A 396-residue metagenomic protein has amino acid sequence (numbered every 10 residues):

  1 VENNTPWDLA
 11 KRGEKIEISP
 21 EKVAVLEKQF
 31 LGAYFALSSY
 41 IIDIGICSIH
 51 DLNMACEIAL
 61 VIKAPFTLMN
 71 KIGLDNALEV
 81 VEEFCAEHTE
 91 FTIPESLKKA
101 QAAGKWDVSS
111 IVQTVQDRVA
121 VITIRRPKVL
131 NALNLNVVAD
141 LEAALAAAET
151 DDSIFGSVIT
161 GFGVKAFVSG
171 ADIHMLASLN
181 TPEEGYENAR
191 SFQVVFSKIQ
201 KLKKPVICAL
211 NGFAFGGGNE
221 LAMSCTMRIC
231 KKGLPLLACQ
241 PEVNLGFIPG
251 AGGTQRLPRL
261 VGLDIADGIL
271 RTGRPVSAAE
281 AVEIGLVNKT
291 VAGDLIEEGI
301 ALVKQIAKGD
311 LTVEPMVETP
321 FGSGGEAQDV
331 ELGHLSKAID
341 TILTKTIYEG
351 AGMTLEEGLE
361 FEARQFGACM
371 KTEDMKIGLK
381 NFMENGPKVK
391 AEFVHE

Functional and structural regions predicted by a protein language model:
V1-D117, R125, L179-N180, D264 (+3 more regions): N-terminal glycine-rich phosphate-binding loop for ADP-containing cofactors
E2, K198-G333: Crotonase-fold acyl-CoA enzyme core
G45, I122, I159, D172 (+4 more regions): Hydrophobic/aromatic residues within transmembrane alpha-helices of multi-pass small-molecule transporters
K99-V164, L179, E183, E187-K198: Conserved CoA-thioester-binding segment of acyl-CoA-metabolizing enzymes
A146-E149, I173-N211, I248, G253-R256 (+1 more regions): An acidic, glycine-rich surface segment that forms the CoA-thioester-binding/catalytic face of crotonase-fold enzymes
G163-K165, G212-F213: Short glycine-rich anion-binding loops that position phosphate/pyrophosphate groups of nucleotides and phosphorylated
V164-M175: Amphipathic alpha-helical interaction surfaces in cytosolic regulatory modules
G170, A189, Q193, G216 (+1 more regions): Glycine-rich phosphate-binding loop at the start of an alpha helix
